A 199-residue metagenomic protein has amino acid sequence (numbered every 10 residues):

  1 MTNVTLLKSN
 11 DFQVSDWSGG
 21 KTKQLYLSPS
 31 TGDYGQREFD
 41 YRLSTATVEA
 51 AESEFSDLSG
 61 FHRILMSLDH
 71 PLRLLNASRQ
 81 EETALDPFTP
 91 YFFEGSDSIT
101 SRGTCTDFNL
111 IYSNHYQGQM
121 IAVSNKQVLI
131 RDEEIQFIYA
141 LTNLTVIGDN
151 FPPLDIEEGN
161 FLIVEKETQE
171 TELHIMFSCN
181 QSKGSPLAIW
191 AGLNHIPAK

Functional and structural regions predicted by a protein language model:
M1-K199: Jelly-roll (double-stranded beta-helix
